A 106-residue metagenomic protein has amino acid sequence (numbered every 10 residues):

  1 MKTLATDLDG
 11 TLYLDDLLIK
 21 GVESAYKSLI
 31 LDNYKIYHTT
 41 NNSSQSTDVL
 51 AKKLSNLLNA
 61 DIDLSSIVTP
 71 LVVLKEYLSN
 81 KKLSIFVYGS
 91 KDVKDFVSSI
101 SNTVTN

Functional and structural regions predicted by a protein language model:
M1-L8, L12-N106: HAD-like aspartate-dependent phosphatase fold
